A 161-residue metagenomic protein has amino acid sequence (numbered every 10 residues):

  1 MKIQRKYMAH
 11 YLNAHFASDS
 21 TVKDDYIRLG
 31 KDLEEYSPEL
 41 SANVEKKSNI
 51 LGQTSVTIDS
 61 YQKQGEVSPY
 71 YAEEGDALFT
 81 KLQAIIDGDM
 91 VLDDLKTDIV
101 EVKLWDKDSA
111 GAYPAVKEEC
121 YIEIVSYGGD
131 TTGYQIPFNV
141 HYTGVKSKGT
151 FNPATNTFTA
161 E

Functional and structural regions predicted by a protein language model:
M1-E74, Y121-T132: Solvent-exposed edge beta-strands and adjacent loop segments that serve as assembly or binding interfaces
K2-I3, L51-E119, K148-T157: Extracellular/virion structural assembly segments
K31-Y36, V102-K148: Short beta-strand and beta-hairpin "edge-sheet" elements
A160-E161: Long, compositionally biased interface segments
